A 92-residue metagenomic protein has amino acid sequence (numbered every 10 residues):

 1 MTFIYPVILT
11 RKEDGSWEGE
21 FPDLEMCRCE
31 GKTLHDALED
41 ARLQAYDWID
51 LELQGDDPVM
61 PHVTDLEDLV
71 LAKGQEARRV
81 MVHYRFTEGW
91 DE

Functional and structural regions predicted by a protein language model:
M1-Y5, E39-E92: Short, charged, surface-exposed hinge/linker loops at domain edges that act as mobile lids or interdomain connectors
Y5, W17, C27-C29: Structural detector for hydrophobic anchor residues on beta-strands
I8-T10, M26, G89-D91: Short linear sequence elements within intrinsically disordered, low-complexity coil regions
L9-L24: Short aromatic-glycine-(Arg/Gly/Cys) micro-motifs in beta-strand/loop hairpins
E25-D36: A short, exposed loop/beta-hairpin motif centered on an aromatic-Gly-Thr core
